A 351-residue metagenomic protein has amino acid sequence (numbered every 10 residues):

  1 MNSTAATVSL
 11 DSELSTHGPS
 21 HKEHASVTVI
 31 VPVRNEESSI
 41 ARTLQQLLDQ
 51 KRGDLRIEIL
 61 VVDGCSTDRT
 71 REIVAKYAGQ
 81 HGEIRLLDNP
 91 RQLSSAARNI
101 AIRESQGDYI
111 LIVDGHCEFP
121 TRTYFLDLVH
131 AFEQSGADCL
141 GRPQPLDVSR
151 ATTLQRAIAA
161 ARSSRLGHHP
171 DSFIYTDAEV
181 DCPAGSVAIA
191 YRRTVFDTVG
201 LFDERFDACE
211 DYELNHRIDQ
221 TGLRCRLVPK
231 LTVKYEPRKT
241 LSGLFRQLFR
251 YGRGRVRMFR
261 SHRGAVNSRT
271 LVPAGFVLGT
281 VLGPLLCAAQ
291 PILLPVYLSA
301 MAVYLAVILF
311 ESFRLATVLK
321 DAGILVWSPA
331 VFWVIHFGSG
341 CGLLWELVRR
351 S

Functional and structural regions predicted by a protein language model:
A25-T28, E58, E213: Cell-envelope/extracellular polymer assembly enzymes that use nucleotide-activated donors
Q45-R56: Short, acidic, metal-binding catalytic loop of nucleotide-sugar glycosyltransferases
D63-E72, R91, C117-E118: A conserved acidic beta->alpha catalytic loop
N89-S105, T123-D127: Glycine-rich, basic loop-to-helix element that forms the pyrophosphate-binding segment of sugar-nucleotide handling
I110: Short aromatic/hydrophobic "clamp" motif used to bind/position activated sugar donors
E118, R122-R156, A160, T232 (+1 more regions): Conserved donor NDP-sugar-binding/catalytic core segment of glycosyltransferases
D203-V266: Catalytic donor/gating beta->alpha subdomain of glycosyltransferases that bind UDP-sugars
F276-S351: Membrane-embedded multi-pass helical conduit in multi-pass membrane proteins, especially envelope-biosynthetic
